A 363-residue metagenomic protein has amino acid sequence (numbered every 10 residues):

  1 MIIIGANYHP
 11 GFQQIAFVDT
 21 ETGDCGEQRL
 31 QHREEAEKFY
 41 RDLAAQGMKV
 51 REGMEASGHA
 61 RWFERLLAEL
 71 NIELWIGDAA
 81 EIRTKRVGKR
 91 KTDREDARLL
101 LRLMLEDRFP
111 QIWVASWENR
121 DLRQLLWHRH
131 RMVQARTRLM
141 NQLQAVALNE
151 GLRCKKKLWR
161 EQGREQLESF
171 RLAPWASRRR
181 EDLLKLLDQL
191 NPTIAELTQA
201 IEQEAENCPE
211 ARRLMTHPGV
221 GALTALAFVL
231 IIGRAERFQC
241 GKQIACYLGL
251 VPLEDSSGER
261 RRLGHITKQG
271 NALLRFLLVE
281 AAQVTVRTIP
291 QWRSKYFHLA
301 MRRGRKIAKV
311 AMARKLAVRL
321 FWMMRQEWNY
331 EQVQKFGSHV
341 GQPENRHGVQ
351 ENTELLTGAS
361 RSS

Functional and structural regions predicted by a protein language model:
M1-S363: A detector of single, family-specific signature residues that are central to catalytic or substrate-handling motifs
